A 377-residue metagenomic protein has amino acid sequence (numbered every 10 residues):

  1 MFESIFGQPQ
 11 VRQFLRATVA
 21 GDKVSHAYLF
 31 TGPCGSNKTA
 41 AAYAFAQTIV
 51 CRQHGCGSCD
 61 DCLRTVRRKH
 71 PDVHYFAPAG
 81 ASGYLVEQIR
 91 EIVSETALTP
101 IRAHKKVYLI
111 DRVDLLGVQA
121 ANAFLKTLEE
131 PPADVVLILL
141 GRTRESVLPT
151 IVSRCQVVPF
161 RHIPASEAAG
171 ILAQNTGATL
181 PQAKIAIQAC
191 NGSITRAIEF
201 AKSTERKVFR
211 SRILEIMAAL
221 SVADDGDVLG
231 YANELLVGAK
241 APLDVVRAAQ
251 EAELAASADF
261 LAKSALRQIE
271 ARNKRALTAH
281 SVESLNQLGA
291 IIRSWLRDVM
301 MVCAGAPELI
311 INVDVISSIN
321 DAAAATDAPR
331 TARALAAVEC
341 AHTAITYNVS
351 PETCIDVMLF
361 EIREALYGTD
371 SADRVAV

Functional and structural regions predicted by a protein language model:
M1-A120, K126-E129: Clamp-loader machinery-focused feature within the broader ASCE/P-loop NTPase space
M1-Q47, D61-R64, A133-D134, R142-L288 (+1 more regions): Charged, glycine-rich active-site and insertion segments that engage polyanionic ligands
R112, L139-R144: A short beta-strand-to-loop transition that corresponds to the Sensor-1 phosphate-sensing loop of AAA+ P-loop ATPases
D114, A133-L137: Hydrophobic, well-structured modules enriched for small/aliphatic residues and gly/pro motifs, marking either
A120, W295, A334-A337: Amphipathic, well-ordered alpha-helical segments in soluble domains
I292: Conserved phosphate-interacting/catalytic interface
